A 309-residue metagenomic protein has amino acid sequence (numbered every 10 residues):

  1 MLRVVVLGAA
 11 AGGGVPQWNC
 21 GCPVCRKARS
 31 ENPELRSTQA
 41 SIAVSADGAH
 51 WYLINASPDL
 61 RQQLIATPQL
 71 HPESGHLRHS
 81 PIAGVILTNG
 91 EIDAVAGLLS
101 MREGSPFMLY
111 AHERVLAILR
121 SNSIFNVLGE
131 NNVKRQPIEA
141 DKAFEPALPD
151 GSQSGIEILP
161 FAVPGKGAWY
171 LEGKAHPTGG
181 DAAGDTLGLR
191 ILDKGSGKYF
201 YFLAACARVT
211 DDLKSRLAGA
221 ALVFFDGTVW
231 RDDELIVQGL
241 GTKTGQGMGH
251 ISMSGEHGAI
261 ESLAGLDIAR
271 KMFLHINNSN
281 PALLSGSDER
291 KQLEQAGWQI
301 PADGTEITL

Functional and structural regions predicted by a protein language model:
M1-Q69, I138-R216, D303-L309: Core dinuclear metal-dependent hydrolase active-site scaffold
R3, H50, M108, K134 (+3 more regions): Residues at the starts of beta-strands that form the adenosine-phosphate
G14, Q62, V95-A96, D233 (+1 more regions): Glycine/Thr-rich phosphate-binding loops of Rossmann-like dinucleotide-binding domains
A49-A111: Active-site metal-binding motif and surrounding structural segment of the metallo-beta-lactamase
L53-S57, I82-E91, A111-H112, Y201-C206 (+3 more regions): Active-site neighborhood of phospho(di)ester-bond hydrolases with catalytic His/Asp-centered motifs
S80, G90, N131, S154-I156 (+2 more regions): Structured loop/turn residues at beta-strand edges in well-structured enzyme cores
M101-P137: Long, hydrophobic, well-ordered secondary-structure blocks that form the structural core and pocket-lining surfaces
G184-T186, G195-Y199, A207-T305: Cap/insert and terminal regions of metallo-dependent hydrolase folds
